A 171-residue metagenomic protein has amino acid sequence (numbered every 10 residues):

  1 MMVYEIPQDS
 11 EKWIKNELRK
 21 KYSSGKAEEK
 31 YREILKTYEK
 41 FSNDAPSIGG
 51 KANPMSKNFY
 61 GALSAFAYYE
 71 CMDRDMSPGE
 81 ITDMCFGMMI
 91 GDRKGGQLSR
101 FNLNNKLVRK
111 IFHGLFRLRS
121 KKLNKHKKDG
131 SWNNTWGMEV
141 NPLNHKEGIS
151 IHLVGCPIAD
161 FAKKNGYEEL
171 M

Functional and structural regions predicted by a protein language model:
M1-G148, G155-L170: N-terminal accessory segment detector
